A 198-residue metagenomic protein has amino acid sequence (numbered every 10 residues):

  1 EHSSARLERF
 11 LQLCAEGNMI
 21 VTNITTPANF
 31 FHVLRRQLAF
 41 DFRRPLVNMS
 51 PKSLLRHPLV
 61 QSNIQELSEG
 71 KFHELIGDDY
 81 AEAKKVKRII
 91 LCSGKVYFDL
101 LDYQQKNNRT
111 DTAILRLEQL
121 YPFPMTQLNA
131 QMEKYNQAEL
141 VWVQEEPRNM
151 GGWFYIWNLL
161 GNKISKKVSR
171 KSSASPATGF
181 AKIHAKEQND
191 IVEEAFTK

Functional and structural regions predicted by a protein language model:
E1-F40: Conserved thiamine diphosphate
E1-R6, F40-R43, R56-K198: Thiamine diphosphate
L11-A15, P51-K52, Q104-T110: Generic detector of short, locally flexible boundary/turn motifs and exposed helical patches
M19-N23, P45-L46, S165-K167: Acidic/polar loop patches that form or flank catalytic/metal-binding clefts of enzymes that bind anionic ligands
I24-L34, M49-R56, R170-P176: A glycine-rich phosphate-binding loop feature that marks nucleotide/adenosyl-phosphate handling sites
